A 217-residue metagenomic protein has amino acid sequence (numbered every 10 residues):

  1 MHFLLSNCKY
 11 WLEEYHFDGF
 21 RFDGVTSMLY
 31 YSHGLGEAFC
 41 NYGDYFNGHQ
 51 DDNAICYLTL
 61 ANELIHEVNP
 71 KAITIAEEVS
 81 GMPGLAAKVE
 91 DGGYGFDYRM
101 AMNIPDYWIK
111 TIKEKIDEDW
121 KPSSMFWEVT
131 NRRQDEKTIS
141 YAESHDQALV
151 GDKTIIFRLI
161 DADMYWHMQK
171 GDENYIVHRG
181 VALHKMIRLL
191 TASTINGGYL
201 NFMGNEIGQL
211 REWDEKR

Functional and structural regions predicted by a protein language model:
M1-R21: An active-site-proximal structural segment forming one wall of the substrate-binding cleft that immediately precedes
H16-D18, H33-K216: Conserved alpha/beta catalytic core and glycan-binding cleft of carbohydrate-active enzymes
L29: Short glycine-rich, flexible loops that bind phosphorylated cofactors or substrates
